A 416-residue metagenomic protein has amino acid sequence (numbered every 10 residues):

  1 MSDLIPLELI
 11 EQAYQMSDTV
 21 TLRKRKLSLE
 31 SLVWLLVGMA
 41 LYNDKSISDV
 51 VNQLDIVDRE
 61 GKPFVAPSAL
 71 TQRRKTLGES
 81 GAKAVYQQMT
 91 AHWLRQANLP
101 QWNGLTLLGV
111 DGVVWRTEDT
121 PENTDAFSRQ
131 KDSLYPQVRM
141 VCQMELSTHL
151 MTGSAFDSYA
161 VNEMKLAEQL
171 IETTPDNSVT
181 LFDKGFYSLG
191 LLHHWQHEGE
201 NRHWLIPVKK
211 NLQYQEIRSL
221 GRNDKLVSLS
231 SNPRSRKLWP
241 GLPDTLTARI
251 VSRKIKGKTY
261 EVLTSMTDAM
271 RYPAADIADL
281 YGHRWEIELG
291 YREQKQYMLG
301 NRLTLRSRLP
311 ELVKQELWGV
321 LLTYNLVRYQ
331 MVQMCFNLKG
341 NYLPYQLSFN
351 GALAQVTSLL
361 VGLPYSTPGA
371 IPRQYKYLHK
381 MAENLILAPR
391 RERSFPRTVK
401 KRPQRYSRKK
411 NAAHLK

Functional and structural regions predicted by a protein language model:
M1-I47, K62, R74-L77, A84-V85 (+3 more regions): Single, function-defining residue in the core of a domain
V50: Short alpha-helical "recognition helix" segments of helix-turn-helix
D55-T71: Short, basic interhelical loop/turn and adjoining N-cap of the next helix at nucleic-acid- or acidic-partner-contacting
S80-H92, Q96: Short Lys/Arg-enriched helix C-cap and helix-to-coil transition segments that create basic nucleic-acid-contact patches
A91, P121-Q130: Short acidic (Asp/Glu) patches
L99: Hydrophobic, well-structured mid-protein blocks that either form specific transmembrane helices
